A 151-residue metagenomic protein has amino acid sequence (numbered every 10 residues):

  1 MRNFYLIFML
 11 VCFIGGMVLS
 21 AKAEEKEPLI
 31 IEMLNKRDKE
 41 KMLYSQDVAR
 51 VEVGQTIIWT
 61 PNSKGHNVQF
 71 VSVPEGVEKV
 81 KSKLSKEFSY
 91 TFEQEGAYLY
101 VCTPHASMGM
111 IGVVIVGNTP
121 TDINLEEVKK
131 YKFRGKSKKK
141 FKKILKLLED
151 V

Functional and structural regions predicted by a protein language model:
M1-F4: Positively charged n-region of N-terminal signal peptides that target proteins for export
I7-G16: Bacterial N-terminal signal peptides
A21-V151: Extracytoplasmic copper-binding redox domains, predominantly the cupredoxin/blue-copper superfamily
